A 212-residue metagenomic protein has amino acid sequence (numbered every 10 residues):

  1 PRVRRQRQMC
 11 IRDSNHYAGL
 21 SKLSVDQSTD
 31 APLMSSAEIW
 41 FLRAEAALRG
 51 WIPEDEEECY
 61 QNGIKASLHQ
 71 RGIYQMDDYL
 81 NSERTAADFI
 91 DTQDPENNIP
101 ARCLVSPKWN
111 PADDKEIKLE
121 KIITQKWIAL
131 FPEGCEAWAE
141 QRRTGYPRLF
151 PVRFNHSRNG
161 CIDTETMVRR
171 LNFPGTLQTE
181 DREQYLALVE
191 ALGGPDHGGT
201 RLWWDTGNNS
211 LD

Functional and structural regions predicted by a protein language model:
P1-R7, I11: Single conserved hydrophobic/aromatic residue that forms the stacking wall/gate of nucleotide- or nucleobase-binding
R2-R4, I39, E58, E116-I117 (+1 more regions): Generic structural microfeature
R12-L20: Active-site-adjacent bridging/hinge elements
G19-S21, S35, D55-E58, P174: Alpha-helix initiation/capping motif
S21-D30: Active-site-adjacent structural elements in folded domains
D30-I52, C59-A66, L119-P132: Extended, hydrophobic/aromatic-rich amphipathic alpha-helical segments that build helical scaffolds
A31, E54, W109-D113: A short glycine-/small-residue-rich loop at the edge of a beta-strand within enzyme catalytic domains
L68-D212: C-terminal functional modules
